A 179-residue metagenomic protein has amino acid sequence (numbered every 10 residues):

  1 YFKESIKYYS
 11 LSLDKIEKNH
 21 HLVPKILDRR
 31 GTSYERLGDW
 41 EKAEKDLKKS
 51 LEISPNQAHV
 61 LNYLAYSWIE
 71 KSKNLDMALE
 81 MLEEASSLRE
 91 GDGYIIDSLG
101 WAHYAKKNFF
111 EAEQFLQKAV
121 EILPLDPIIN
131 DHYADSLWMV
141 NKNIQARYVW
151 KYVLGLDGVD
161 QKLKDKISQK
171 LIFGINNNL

Functional and structural regions predicted by a protein language model:
R29, Y63, S98, H132 (+1 more regions): Canonical tetratricopeptide repeat
R29-T32, R36, E70-K71, A105 (+2 more regions): Register position in tetratricopeptide repeats
T32, Y66-S67, W101, D135: Residue-level recognition of tetratricopeptide repeat
M139, N143-L179: Terminal, low-structured helical/coil segments at or just beyond the last alpha-helical repeat
